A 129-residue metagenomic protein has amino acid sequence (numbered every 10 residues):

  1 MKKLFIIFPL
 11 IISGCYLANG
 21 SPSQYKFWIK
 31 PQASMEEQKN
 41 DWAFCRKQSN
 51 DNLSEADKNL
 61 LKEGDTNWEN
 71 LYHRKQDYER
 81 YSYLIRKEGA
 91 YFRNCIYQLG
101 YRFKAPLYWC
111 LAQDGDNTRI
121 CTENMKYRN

Functional and structural regions predicted by a protein language model:
M1-P9: Sec-dependent signal peptide recognition, specifically the positively charged N-region followed immediately by
I12-G14: C-terminal motif of bacterial Sec signal peptides marking the signal peptidase cleavage site
Y16-N129: Mitochondrial intermembrane space
